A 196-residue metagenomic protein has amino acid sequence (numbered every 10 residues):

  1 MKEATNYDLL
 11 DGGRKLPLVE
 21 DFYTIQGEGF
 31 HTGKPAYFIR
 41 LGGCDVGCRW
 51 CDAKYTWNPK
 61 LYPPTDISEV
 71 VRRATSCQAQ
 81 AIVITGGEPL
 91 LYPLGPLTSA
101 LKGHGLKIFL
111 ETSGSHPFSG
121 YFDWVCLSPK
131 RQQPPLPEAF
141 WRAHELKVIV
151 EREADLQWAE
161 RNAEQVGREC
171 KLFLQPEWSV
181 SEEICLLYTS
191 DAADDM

Functional and structural regions predicted by a protein language model:
K2, I25, V46-R49: Basic, often amphipathic N-terminal segments
T5-D8: Polytopic alpha-helical membrane-helix bundles and their juxtamembrane interface segments in multi-pass membrane
G12, L16-E20, P35-A36, G42 (+1 more regions): Conserved Radical SAM active-site core
G27-G29: A short beta-strand-turn-helix
H31-G33, F140: A generic structural micro-feature
C44, P89, V150, A192-A193: Hydrophobic pocket-lining residues within nucleotide cofactor-binding pockets
Q80-I108, T112-Q165, C170-E183: Conserved glycine-rich "GG(E/T)P / GGGxP" loop and the immediately following alpha-helix in the radical SAM core
Y188-M196: Single conserved hydrophobic/aromatic residue that forms the stacking wall/gate of nucleotide- or nucleobase-binding
